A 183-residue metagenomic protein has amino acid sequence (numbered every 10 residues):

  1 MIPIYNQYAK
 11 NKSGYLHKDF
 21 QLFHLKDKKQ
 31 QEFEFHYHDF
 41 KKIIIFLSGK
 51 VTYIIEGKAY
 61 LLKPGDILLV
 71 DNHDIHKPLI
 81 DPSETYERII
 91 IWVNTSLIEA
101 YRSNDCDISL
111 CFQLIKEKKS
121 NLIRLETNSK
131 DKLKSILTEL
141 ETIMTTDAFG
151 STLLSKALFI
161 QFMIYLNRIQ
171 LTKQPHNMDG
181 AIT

Functional and structural regions predicted by a protein language model:
M1-I67, D74, C106-D107, E117 (+1 more regions): Generic protein-terminus/edge-of-domain signal
I2-Q21, L79-T142, R168-T172: A hydrophobic/aromatic-rich effector-binding and dimerization subdomain of bacterial HTH-type transcriptional regulators
S48, N72, V93-T95: Residues immediately flanking
G57, D66, I80-P82, N177: Short, solvent-exposed loop/turn segments at secondary-structure boundaries
K119-N128, M144-S155, I164-T183: Short, Lys/Arg-enriched, Trp-marked, Pro/Gly-tolerant hinge/linker segments that flank
